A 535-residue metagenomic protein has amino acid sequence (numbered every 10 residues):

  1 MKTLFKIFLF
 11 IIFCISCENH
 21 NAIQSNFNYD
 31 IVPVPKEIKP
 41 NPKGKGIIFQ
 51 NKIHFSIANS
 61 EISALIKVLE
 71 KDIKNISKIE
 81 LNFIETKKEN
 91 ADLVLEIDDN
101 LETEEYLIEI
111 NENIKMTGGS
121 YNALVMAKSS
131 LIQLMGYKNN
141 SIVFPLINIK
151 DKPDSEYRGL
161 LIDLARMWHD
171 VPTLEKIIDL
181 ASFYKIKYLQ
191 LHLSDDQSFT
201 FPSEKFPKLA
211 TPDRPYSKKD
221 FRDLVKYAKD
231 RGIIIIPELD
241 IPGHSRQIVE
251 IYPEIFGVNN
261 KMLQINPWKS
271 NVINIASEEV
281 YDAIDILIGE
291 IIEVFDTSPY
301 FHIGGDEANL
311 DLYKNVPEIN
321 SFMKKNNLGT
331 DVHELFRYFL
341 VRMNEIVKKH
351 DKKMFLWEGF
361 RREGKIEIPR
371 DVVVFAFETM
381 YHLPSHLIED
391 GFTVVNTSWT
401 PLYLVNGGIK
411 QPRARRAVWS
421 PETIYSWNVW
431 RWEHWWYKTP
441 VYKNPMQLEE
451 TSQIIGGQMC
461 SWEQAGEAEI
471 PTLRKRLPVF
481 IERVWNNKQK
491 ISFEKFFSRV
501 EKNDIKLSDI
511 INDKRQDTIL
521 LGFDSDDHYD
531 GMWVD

Functional and structural regions predicted by a protein language model:
K2-F10: Sec-dependent signal peptide recognition, specifically the positively charged N-region followed immediately by
F10-E18: Hydrophobic h-region of N-terminal signal peptides that target proteins for export in Gram-negative bacteria
C17-P153, M354-R361, I368, E501-D535: Acidic, contiguous N-terminal accessory segments
A58, H192-S194, I236-P242, G304-D306 (+4 more regions): Generic beta-strand/beta-sheet core signal
A64, W168-D170, D196-T200, P242-I248 (+5 more regions): Flexible loop/turn segments at secondary-structure boundaries
L101-Y300, V316, R342, I346 (+1 more regions): Feature activates predominantly on carbohydrate-active enzymes
M262-I265, S270-V372, E378-H386: Active-site neighborhood of glycoside hydrolase catalytic domains
K353-G359, I366-V372, E378-D535: Flexible, acidic glycine-rich loops studded with aromatic residues
